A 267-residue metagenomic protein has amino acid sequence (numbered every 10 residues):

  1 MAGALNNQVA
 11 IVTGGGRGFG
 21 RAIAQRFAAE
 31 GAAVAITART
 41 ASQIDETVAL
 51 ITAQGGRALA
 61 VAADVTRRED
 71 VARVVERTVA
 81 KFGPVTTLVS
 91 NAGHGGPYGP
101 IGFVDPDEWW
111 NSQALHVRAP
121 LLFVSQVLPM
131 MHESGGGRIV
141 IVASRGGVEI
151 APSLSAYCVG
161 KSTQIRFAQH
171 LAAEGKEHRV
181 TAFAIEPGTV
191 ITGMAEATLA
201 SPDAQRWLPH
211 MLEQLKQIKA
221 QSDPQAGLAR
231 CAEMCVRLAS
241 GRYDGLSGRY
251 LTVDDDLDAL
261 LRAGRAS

Functional and structural regions predicted by a protein language model:
V9, G14-G18, T40: Conserved glycine-rich cofactor-binding loop
S42, A62-V74, P106: The beta1-alpha1 cofactor-binding region of Rossmann-like NAD(H)/NADP(H)-dependent oxidoreductases
A72, G95-W110, S153-A156, E196: Conserved mid-core segment of classical short-chain dehydrogenase/reductases
T86, G102-L121, G136, V140 (+1 more regions): Catalytic Tyr-X3-Lys loop
V124, G160: Active-site helix of classical SDR
S144: Residue(s) in the substrate-gating loop at a strand-loop-helix junction that position the organic substrate next
E149, H170-V180, R242: Active-site-adjacent segment of SDR/Rossmann-fold oxidoreductases
A184, Q205-S267: C-terminal helical subdomain
